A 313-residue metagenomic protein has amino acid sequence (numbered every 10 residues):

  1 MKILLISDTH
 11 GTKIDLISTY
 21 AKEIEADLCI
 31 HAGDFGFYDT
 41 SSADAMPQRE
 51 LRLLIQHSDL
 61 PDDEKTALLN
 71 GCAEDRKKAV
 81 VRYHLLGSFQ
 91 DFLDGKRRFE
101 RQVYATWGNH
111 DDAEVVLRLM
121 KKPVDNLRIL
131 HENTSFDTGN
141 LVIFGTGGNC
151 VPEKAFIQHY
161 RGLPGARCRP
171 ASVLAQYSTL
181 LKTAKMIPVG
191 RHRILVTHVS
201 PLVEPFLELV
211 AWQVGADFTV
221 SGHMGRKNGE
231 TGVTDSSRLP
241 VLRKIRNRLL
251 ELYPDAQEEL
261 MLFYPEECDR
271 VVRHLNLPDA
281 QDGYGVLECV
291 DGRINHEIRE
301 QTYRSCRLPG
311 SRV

Functional and structural regions predicted by a protein language model:
L4-D8, C29-D34, E64-A67, R76-H84 (+8 more regions): Active-site neighborhood of phospho(di)ester-bond hydrolases with catalytic His/Asp-centered motifs
H10-L16, G36-S41, T106-L117, V151-K154 (+5 more regions): Active-site environment of divalent metal-dependent phosphoester hydrolases
T12-D137: Core catalytic region of metal-dependent phosphoesterases/phosphodiesterases, especially metallo-beta-lactamase-like
E23-I24, G190, V214: Active-site charged/polar residues at nucleotide-handling catalytic sites that mediate phosphoryl, nucleotidyl
D39, A43, R52-R76, T134 (+1 more regions): Active-site-proximal loop/helix segment associated with metal-binding centers of metalloenzymes
D75-L93, P170-K182, P254-Q257: Well-ordered, non-membrane alpha-helical segments in soluble/globular domains
G87-Y104, T183-R191, E266-V271: A structural motif corresponding to the C-terminal end of an alpha-helix and its immediate exit/capping segment
T134-G139, K227-V313: Binuclear metal-dependent phosphoesterase catalytic core
